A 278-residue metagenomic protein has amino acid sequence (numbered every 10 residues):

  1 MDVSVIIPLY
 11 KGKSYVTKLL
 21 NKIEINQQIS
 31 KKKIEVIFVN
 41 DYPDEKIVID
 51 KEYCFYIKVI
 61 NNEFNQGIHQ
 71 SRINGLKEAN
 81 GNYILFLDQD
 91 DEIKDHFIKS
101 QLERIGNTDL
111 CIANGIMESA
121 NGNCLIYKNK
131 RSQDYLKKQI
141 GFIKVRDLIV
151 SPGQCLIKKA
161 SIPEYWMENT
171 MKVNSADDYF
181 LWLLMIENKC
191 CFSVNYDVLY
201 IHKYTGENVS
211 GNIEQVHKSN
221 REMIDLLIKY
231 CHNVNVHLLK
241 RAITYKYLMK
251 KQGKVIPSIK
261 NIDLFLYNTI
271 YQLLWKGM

Functional and structural regions predicted by a protein language model:
G12-Q27: Short, well-formed alpha-helical segments that are part of the catalytic scaffolds of diverse glycosyltransferases
I37-I49, F64, D88: A conserved acidic beta->alpha catalytic loop
N62-A79: Glycine-rich, basic loop-to-helix element that forms the pyrophosphate-binding segment of sugar-nucleotide handling
I84: Short aromatic/hydrophobic "clamp" motif used to bind/position activated sugar donors
D91-E103: Acidic donor-binding/catalytic loop of UDP-sugar-dependent glycosyltransferases, especially processive GT2
S100, R104-Y165, H232: Flexible acidic/His/Gly-enriched loops in nucleotide-sugar-dependent glycosyltransferase catalytic domains
Y135-N212: Conserved nucleotide-sugar donor-binding catalytic segment
C190, H202-Y204, G211-V236, I256-I259: Catalytic core of nucleotide-sugar-dependent glycosyltransferases
